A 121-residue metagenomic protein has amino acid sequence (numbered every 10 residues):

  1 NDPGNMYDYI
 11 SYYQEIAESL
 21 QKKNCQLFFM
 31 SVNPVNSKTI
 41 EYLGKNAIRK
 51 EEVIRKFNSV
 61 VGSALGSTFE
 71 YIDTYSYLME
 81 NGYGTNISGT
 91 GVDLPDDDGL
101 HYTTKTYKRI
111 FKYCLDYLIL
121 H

Functional and structural regions predicted by a protein language model:
N1-D2, S76-M79: Cell-envelope and extracellular/periplasmic
N1-I10, F28, N33-T39: Oxyanion-hole/transition-state-stabilizing segment in secreted/luminal serine hydrolases and related acyltransferases
G4-D8, K45-K56, D98, Y102-K105: Alpha-helix N-cap and loop-to-helix initiation/capping positions
I10-E18, N58: Generic structural signal for well-ordered alpha-helices, preferentially at hydrophobic/aromatic core positions
K22-L27: A short helix->loop->beta-strand "cap" motif at the edges of active sites that frequently abuts
S37-S76: Substrate-gating cap/lid alpha-helix
S59-G62, G66-E70, T90-H121: Histidine-centered active-site loop/cap adjacent to the catalytic His in serine esterases/O-acetyl transfer systems
N81-D93: Short, flexible, mixed-charge acidic loops at enzyme active sites
